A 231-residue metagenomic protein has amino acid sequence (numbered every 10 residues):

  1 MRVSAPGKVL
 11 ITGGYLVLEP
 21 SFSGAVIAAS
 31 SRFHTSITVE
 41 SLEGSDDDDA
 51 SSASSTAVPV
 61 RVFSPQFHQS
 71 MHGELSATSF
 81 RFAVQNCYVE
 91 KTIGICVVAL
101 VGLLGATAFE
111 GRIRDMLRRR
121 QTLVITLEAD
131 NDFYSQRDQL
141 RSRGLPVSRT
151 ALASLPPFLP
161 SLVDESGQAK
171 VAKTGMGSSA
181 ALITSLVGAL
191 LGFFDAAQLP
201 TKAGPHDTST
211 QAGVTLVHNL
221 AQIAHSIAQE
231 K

Functional and structural regions predicted by a protein language model:
M1-A180, V187-S209: ATP-binding N-lobe of GHMP and related small-molecule kinases
T201-K231: Alpha/beta catalytic cores of group-transfer enzymes, especially the acyltransferase/condensing modules of polyketide
